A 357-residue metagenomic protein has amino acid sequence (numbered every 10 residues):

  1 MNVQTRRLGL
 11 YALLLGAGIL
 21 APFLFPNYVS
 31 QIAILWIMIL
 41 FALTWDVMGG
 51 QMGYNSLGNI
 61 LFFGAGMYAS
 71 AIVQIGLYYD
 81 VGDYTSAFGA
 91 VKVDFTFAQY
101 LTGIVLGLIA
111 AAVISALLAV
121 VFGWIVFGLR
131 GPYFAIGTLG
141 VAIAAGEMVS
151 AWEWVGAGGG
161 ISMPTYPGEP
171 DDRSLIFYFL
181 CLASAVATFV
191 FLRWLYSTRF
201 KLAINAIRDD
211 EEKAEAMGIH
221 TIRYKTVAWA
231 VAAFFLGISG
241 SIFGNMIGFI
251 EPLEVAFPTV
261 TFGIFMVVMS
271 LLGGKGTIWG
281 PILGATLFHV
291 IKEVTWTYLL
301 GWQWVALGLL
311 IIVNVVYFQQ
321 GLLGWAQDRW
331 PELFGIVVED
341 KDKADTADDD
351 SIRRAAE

Functional and structural regions predicted by a protein language model:
M1-E357: Transmembrane alpha-helices and adjacent helix-loop boundaries
